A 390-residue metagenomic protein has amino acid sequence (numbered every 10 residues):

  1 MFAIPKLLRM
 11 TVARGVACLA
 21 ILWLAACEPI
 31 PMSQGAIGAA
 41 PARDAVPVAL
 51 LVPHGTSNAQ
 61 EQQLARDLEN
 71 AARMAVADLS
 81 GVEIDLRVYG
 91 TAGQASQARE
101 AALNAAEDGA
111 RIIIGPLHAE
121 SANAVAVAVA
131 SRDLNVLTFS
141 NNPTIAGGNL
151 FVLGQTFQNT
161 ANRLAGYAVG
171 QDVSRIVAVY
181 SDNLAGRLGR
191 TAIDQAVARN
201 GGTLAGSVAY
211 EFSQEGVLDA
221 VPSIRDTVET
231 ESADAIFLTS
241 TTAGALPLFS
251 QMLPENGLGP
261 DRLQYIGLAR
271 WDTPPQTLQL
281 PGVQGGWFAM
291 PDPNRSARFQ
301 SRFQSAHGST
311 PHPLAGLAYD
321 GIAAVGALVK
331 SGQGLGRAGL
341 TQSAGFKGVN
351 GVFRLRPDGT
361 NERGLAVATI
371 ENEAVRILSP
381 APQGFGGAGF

Functional and structural regions predicted by a protein language model:
W23-A26: C-terminal motif of bacterial Sec signal peptides marking the signal peptidase cleavage site
E28-P31: Bacterial signal peptide processing site
D67, D78, V82-T144: Beta-alpha junction/loop-to-helix N-cap segments that form part of ligand/metal-binding clefts
A105-L117, L137-F139, V177-Y180, E231-A245 (+2 more regions): Periplasmic-binding protein-like
L137, T144-Y167, Y180, L280-D292: Short beta-strand elements at the ligand-binding edges of bilobed clamshell
G154-F212: An alpha-beta-alpha
L246-Y319, A381, F385-G386: Extracellular/periplasmic periplasmic-binding protein-like sensory domains
H307-S379, A388-F390: Segments of small-molecule ligand-sensing domains
